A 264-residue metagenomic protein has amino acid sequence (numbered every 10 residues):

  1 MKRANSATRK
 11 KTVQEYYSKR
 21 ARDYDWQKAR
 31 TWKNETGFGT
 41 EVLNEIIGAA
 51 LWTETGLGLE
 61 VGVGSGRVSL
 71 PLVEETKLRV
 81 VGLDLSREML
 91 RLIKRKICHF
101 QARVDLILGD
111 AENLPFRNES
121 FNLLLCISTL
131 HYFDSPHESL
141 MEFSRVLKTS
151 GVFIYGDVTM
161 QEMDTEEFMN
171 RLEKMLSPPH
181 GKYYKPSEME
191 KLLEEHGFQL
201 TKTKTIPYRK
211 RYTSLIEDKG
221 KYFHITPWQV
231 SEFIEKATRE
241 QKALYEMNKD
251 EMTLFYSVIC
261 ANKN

Functional and structural regions predicted by a protein language model:
M1-T53, R67-P71, M89-L92, K96 (+2 more regions): Conserved class I S-adenosyl-L-methionine
L59-E60, S65-N113: Class I SAM-dependent methyltransferase SAM/SAH-binding core
S65, K202-N264: Conserved Class I S-adenosyl-L-methionine
L125: A conserved beta-strand element that flanks and buttresses the S-adenosyl-L-methionine
S128-T129: Short catalytic micro-motifs in class I SAM-dependent methyltransferases
H137-T149: A short glycine-rich, Lys/Arg-flanked "PGG" loop and its adjoining helix->strand segment in the class I
I154-S177: Conserved class I S-adenosyl-L-methionine
L172-E188: Acceptor-substrate binding/catalytic loop of class I
